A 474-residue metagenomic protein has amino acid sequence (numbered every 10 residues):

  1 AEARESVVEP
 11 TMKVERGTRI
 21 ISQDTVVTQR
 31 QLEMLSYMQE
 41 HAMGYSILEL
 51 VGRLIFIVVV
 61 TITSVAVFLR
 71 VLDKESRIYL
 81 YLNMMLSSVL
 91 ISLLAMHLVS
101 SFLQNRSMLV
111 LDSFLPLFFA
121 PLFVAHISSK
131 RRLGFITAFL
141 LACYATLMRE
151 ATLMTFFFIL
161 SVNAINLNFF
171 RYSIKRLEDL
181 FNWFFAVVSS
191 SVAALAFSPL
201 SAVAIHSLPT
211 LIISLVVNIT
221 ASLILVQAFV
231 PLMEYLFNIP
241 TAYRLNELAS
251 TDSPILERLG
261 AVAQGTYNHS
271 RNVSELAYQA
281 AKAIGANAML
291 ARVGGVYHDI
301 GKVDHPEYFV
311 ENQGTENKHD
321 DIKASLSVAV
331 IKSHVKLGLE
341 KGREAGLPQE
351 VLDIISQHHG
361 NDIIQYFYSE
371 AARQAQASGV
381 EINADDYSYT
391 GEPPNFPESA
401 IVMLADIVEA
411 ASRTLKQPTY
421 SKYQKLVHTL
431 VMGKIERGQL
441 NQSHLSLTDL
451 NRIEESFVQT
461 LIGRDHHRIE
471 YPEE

Functional and structural regions predicted by a protein language model:
A1-L72, M96, S101: Conserved catalytic-loop aspartate of Hanks-type protein kinases
R30, M38, L54, H126-I127 (+19 more regions): Generic, well-ordered alpha-helical scaffold segments in large soluble proteins
G52-V58, F119-P121, F157, S201 (+5 more regions): Charge-biased, low-complexity intrinsically disordered regions
V71, S76-R271: Generic detector of multi-pass transmembrane helix bundles and their immediately adjacent loops in polytopic membrane
F181-V188, T210, S214-L215, S250 (+5 more regions): A glycine-rich phosphate-binding loop feature that marks nucleotide/adenosyl-phosphate handling sites
P254-Y420, G433: Divalent metal-dependent catalytic cores for phosphoryl transfer on phosphate-bearing substrates
A411, P418-L447: C-terminal structured "cap/appendage" subdomains that terminate the fold
I435-E474: Long, hydrophobic alpha-helical segments that serve as membrane-spanning/inserting helices
